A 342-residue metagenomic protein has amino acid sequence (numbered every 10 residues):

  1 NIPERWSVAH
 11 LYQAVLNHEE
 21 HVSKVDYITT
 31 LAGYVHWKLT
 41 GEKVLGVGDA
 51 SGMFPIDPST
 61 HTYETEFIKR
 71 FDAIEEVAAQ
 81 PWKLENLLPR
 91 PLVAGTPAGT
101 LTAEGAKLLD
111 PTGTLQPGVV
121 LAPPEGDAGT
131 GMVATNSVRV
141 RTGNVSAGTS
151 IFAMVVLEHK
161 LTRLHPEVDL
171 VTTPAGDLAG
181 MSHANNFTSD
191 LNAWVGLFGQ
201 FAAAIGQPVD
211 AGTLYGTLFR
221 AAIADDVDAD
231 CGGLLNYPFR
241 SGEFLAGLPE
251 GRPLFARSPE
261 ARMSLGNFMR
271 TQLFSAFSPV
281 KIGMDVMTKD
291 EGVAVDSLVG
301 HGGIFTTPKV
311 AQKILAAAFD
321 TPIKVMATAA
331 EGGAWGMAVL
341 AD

Functional and structural regions predicted by a protein language model:
N1-D49, F54-W82, G95-V299, I304-D342: Active-site core segments that coordinate phosphate-bearing ligands/cofactors across diverse enzyme families
L87-L92: RecA-like P-loop NTPase motor core of helicase/translocase proteins
